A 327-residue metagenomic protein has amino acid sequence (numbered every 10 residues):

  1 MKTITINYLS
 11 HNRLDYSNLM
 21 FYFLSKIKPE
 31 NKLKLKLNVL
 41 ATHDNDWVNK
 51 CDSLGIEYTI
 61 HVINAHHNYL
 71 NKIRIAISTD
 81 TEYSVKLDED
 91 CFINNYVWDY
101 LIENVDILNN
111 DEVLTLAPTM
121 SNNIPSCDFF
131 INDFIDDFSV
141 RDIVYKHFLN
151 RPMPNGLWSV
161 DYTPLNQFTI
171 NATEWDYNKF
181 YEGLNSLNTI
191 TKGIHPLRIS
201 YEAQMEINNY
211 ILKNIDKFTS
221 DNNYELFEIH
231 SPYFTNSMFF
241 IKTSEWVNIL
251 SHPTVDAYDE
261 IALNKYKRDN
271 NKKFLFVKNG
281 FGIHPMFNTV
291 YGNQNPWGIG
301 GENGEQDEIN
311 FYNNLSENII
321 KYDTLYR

Functional and structural regions predicted by a protein language model:
T3-T5, A262: Cell-envelope/extracellular polymer assembly enzymes that use nucleotide-activated donors
R13-K28: Short, well-formed alpha-helical segments that are part of the catalytic scaffolds of diverse glycosyltransferases
L24-I60: Acidic donor-binding segment of Leloir-type glycosyltransferases
V62-S78: Glycine-rich, basic loop-to-helix element that forms the pyrophosphate-binding segment of sugar-nucleotide handling
E82-F92: Short beta-strand-to-loop acidic/aromatic patch adjacent to the donor-nucleotide binding site
Y96-P118: Conserved donor-nucleotide/metal-binding helix-loop-beta segment in metal-dependent transferases, i.e., the alpha-helix
L114-F134: Short beta-strand-to-loop element that shapes/binds the nucleotide-sugar donor at the catalytic cleft/hinge
T169-R327: C-terminal catalytic/acceptor-binding lobe
